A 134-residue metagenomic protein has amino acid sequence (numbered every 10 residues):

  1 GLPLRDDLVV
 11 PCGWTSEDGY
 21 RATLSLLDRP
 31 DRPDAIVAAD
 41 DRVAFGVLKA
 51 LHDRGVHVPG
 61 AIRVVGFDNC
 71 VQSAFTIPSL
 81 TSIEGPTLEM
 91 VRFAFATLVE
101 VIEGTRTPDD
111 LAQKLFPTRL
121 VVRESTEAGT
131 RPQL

Functional and structural regions predicted by a protein language model:
G1-E17: Short beta-strand elements in bilobed, periplasmic/extracellular small-molecule ligand-binding domains
R5, A22-Q133: Flexible loop/turn connectors
